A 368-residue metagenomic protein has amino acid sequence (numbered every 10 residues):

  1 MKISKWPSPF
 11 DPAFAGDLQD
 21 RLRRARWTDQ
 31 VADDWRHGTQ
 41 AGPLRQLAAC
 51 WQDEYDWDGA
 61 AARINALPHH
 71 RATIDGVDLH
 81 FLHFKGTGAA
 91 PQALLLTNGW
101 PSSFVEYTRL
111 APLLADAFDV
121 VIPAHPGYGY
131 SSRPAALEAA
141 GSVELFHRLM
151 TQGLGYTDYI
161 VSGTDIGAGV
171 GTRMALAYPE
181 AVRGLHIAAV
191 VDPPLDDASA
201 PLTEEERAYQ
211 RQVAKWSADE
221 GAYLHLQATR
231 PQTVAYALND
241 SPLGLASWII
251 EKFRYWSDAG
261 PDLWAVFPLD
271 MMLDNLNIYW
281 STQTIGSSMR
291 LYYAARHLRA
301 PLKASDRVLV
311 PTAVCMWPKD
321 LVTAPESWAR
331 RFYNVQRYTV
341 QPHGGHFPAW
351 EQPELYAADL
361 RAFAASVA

Functional and structural regions predicted by a protein language model:
F14-G86, W280-Q283, S287-P301: Non-catalytic accessory segments flanking enzyme active sites
W57-G59, V105, H125-A139, T172 (+1 more regions): Glycine-rich "HGGG/HGxG" loop immediately N-terminal to the catalytic nucleophile of the alpha/beta-hydrolase
D75, A89, H125-I166, D192: Active-site loop/oxyanion-hole signature of alpha/beta-hydrolase fold enzymes
P91-G99: Short beta-strand element of the alpha/beta-hydrolase
W100-P112: The serine-hydrolase catalytic nucleophile loop
L113, A117, G153-E204: Conserved hydrolase catalytic core segment
L114-Y130: Conserved alpha/beta-hydrolase
Q227-A368: C-terminal subdomain of alpha/beta-hydrolase-fold enzymes, centered on the catalytic histidine and its supporting
